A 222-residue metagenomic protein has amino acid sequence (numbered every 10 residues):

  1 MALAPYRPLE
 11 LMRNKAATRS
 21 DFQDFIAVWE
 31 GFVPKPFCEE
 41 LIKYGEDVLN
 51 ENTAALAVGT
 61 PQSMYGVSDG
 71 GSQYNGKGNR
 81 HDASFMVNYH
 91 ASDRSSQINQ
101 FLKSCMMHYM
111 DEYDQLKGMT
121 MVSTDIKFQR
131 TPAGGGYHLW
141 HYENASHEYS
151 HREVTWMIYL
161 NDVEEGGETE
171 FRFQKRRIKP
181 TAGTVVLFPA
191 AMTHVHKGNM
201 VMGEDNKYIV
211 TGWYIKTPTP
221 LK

Functional and structural regions predicted by a protein language model:
L3-G118: Non-heme Fe(II)/2-oxoglutarate
F32, Q129-T131, Y159, A191 (+1 more regions): Structured loops at beta-to-helix junctions and adjacent beta-edge loops in soluble globular domains
Y44-G45, N99-M110, E153-L160, G212-P218 (+1 more regions): Short, Φ-rich (hydrophobic/aromatic) sequence segments
K117-P132: Acidic, glycine-rich loop-and-strand cores that form catalytic or ligand-binding grooves in diverse globular domains
F128-A133, S146-E165: Short, conserved beta-strand element in jelly-roll/cupin
Y137-A145: Histidine-centered catalytic micro-motifs
W140, H151-R152, E164-K222: Catalytic core of Fe(II)/2-oxoglutarate
